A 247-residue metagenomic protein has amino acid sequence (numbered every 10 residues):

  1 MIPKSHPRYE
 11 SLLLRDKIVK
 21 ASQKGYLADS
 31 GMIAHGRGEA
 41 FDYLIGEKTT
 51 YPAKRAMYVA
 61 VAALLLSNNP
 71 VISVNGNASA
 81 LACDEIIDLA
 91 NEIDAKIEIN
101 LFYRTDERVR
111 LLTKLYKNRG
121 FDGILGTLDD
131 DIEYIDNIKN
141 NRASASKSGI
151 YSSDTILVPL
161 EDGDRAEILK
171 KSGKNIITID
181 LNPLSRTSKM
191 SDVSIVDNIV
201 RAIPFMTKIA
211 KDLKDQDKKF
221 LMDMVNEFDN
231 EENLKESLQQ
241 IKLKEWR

Functional and structural regions predicted by a protein language model:
K4-V59, R108-K117: Short, compositionally biased "basic patch" segments
A56-P70, I87-I93: Glycine-rich phosphate/diphosphate-binding loops that line cofactor/substrate pockets in enzymes
N68-N75, K96-L101: Short glycine-rich or small-residue beta-strand-to-loop segments that form or flank ligand, phosphate, metal/Fe-S
N75-D84, Y103-E107, E161-D164: Gly/Ser/Thr-rich loops at beta-strand to alpha-helix junctions that form or flank small-molecule/cofactor-binding
E92-R142: Long, charge-dense
I132-Y151, L157-D164: Active-site glycine-rich loop that binds ribose-phosphate moieties when present
G163-L184: A short, gly/pro- and small-residue-rich
R186-R247: C-terminal functional extensions of proteins
